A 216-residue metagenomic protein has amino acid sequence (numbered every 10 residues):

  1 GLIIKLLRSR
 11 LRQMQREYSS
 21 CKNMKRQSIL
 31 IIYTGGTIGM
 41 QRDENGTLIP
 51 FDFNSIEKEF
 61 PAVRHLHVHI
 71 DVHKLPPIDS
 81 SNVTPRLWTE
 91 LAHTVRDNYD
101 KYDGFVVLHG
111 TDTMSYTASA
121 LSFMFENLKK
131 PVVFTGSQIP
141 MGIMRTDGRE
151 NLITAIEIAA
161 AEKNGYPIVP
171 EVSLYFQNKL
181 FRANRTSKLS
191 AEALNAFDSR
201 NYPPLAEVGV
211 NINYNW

Functional and structural regions predicted by a protein language model:
N23-D97: ATP/NTP phosphate-donor binding region
K25-R26, I32-Y33, I56-R64, R182-W216: Accessory alpha-helical/coil subdomains and C-terminal extensions that flank or cap enzyme catalytic cores
I32-T34, V107-H109, V133-G136, P170-Q177: Short beta-strand segments
M40-Q41, T113-A118, G148-L152: Short glycine/serine/threonine-rich phosphate/pyrophosphate-binding segments that cradle anionic phosphate groups
D100-G104: Short acidic/histidine-rich motifs immediately flanking catalytic phosphotransfer sites in two-component signaling
L108-K130: Short Gly/Thr/Asp-enriched flexible loops that form oxyanion-binding sites at enzyme active sites
M141-R185: Short, glycine-/small-residue-rich phosphate/pyrophosphate-handling segment
